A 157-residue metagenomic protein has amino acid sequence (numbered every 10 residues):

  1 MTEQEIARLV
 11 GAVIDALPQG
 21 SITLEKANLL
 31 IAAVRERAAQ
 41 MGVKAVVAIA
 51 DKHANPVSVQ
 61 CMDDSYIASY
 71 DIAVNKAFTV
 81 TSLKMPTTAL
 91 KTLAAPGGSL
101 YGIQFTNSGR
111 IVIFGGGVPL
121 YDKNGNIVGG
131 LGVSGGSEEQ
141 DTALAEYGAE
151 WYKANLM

Functional and structural regions predicted by a protein language model:
T2-M157: Flexible, solvent-exposed loop/hinge segments and secondary-structure transition points
